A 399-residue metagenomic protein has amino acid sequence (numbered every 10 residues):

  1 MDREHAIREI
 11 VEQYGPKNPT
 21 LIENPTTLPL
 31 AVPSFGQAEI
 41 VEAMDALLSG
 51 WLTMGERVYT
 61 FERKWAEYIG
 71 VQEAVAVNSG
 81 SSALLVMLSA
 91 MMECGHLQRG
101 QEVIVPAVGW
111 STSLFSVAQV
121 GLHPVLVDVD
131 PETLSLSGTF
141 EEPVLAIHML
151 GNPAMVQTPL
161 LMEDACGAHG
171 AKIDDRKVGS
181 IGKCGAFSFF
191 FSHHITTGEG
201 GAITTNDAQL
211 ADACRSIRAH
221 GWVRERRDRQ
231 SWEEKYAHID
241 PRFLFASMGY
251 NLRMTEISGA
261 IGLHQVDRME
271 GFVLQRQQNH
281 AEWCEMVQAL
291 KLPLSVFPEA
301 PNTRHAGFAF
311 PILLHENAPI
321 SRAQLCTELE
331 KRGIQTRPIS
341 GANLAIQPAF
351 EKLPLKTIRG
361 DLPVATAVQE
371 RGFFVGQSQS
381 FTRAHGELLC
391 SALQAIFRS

Functional and structural regions predicted by a protein language model:
M1-W51, L244-A246, G376: N-terminal "arm"/small-domain region of PLP-dependent enzymes with the aminotransferase-like
Q13, Y59-R63, V71-V75, L145-A146 (+3 more regions): PLP-dependent aminotransferase class I/II
W51, E56-E102, S116-A118, L126: Phosphate-binding glycine-rich loop
A90-M91, T139-E142, R176-V178, E351-L355: Short low-complexity, flexible loop/linker segments enriched in glycine and/or proline with clustered acidic
M92-M149, P153-A165, H169-K172: PLP-dependent aminotransferase-like
S116-V117, K177, I257: Hydrophobic/aromatic ligand-binding patch that stacks against planar heteroaromatic rings of cofactors or nucleotides
L160-T197, D212, P241-A246: Conserved active-site segment immediately N-terminal to the catalytic lysine that forms the internal aldimine
S180-E225, E256: Active-site PLP attachment segment
